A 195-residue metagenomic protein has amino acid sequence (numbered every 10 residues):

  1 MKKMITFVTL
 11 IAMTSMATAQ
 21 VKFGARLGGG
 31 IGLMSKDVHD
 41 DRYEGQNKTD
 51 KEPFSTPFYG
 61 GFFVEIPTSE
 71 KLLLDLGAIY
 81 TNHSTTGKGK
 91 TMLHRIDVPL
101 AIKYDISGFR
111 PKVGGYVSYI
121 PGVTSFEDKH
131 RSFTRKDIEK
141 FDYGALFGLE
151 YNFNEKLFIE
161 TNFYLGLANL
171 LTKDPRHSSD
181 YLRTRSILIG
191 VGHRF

Functional and structural regions predicted by a protein language model:
M4-M13: Sec-dependent N-terminal signal peptides
S15, I66-E70, Y104-G108, F153-E155 (+2 more regions): Outer-membrane beta-barrel proteins
A19-E65, I120, K129, S186 (+1 more regions): Short glycine/proline- and aromatic-enriched beta-strand/turn motifs that initiate or cap beta-hairpins
V21, F54-F58, M92-I96, E139-A145 (+1 more regions): Residues that define the transmembrane beta-barrel architecture of outer-membrane proteins
V21-F23, K71-L74, G108-P111, E155-I159: Repeated loop/turn-to-beta-strand initiation elements of outer-membrane beta-barrel proteins
A25-I31, F58-I66, A78-Y80, V98-Y104 (+4 more regions): Residues on the lipid-exposed face of transmembrane beta-strands in outer-membrane beta-barrel proteins
K36-D40, F133-D137, A145-F147, N152-F195: Predominantly the C-terminal beta-signal and adjacent terminal strand-loop region of outer-membrane beta-barrel
K36-E44, T86-M92, V123-R131, L171-R176: Outer-membrane beta-barrel translocator domains and adjoining extracellular loop/strand segments of Gram-negative
